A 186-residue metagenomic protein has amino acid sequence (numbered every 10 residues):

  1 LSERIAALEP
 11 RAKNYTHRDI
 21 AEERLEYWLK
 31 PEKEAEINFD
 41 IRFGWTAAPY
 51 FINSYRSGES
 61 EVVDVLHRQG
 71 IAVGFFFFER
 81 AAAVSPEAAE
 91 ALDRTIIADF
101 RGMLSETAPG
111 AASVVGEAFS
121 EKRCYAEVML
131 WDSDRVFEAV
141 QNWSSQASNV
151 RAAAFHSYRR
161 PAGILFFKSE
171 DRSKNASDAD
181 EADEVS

Functional and structural regions predicted by a protein language model:
E3-R4, L8-E9, Y15-S186: C-terminal structured domains
